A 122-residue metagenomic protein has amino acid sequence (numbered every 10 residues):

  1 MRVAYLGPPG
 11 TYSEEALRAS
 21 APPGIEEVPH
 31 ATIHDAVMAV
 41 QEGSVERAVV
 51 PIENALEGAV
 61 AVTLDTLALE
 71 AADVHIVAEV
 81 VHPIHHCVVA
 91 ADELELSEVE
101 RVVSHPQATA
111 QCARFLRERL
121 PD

Functional and structural regions predicted by a protein language model:
M1-D122: Domain-level signature for soluble enzymes in the chorismate/prephenate branch of the shikimate pathway
